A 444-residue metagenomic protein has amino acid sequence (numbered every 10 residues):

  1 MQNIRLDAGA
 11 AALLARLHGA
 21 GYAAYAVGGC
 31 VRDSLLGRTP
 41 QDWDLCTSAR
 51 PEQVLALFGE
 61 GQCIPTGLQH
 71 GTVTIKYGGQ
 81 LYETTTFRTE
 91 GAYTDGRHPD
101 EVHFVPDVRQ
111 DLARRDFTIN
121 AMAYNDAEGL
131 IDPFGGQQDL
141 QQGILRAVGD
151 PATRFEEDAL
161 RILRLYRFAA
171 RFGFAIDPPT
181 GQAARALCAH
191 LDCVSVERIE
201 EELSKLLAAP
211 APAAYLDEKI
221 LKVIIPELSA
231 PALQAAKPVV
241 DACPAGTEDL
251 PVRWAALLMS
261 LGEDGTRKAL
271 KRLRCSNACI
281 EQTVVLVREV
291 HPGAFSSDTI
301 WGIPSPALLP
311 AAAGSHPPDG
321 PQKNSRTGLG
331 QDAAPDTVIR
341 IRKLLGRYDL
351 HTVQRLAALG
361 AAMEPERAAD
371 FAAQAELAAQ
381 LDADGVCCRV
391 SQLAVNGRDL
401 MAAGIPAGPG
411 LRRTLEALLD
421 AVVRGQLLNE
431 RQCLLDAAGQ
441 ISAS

Functional and structural regions predicted by a protein language model:
M1-S444: Catalytic cores of the polymerase beta-like nucleotidyltransferase superfamily and closely associated nucleotide
